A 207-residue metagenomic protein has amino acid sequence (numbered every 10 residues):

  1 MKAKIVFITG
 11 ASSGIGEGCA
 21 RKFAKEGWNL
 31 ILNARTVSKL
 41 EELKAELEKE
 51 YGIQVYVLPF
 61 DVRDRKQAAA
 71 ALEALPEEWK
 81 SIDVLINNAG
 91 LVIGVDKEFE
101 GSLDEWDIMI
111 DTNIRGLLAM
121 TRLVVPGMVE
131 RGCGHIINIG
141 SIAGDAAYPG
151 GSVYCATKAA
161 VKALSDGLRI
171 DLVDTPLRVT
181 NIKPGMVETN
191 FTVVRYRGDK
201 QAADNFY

Functional and structural regions predicted by a protein language model:
S12-G14: Conserved glycine-rich cofactor-binding loop
E26-E42: Conserved glycine-rich Rossmann-like NAD(P)H-binding loop of the short-chain dehydrogenase/reductase
S38, P59-A70, L103: The beta1-alpha1 cofactor-binding region of Rossmann-like NAD(H)/NADP(H)-dependent oxidoreductases
D96-E98, S102-D107: Substrate-binding pocket helix/loop in short-chain dehydrogenase/reductase
T121, T157: Active-site helix of classical SDR
S141: Residue(s) in the substrate-gating loop at a strand-loop-helix junction that position the organic substrate next
Y148-S152: Active-site loop immediately N-terminal to the catalytic Tyr-X3-Lys motif of short-chain dehydrogenase/reductase
